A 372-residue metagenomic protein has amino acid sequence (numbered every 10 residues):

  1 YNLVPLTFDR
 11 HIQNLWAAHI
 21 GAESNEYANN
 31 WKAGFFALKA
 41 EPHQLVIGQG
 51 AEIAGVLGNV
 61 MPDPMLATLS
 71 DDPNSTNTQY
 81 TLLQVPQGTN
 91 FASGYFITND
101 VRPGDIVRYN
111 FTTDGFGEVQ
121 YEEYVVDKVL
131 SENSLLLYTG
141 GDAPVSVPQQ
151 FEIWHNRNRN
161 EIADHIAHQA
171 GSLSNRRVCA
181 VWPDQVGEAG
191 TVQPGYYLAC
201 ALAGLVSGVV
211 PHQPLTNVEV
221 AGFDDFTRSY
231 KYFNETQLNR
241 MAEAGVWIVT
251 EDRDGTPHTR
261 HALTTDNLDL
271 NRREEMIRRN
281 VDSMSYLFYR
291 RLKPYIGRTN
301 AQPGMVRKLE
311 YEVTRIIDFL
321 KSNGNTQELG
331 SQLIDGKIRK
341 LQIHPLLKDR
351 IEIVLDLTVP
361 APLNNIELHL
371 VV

Functional and structural regions predicted by a protein language model:
Y1-M65, N110, V125, W154-Y295 (+1 more regions): A glycine- and small-residue-enriched flexible loop/hinge signal that marks low-structured segments
I20-S24, F111, L130, V313-K321: Hydrophobic, Leu/Ile/Phe/Ala-enriched alpha-helical segments that form helix-helix packing faces
Y27-N30, K39, E118, V129 (+1 more regions): Solvent-exposed loop and beta-edge segments used for protein-protein assembly and interaction
D63-N77, Q84-N99, N110-R157: Small/polar beta-strand repeat architecture
T265, L270-Q342: Acidic, low-complexity glycine/serine/threonine-rich segments
R339-V372: C-terminal edge-of-domain segments
